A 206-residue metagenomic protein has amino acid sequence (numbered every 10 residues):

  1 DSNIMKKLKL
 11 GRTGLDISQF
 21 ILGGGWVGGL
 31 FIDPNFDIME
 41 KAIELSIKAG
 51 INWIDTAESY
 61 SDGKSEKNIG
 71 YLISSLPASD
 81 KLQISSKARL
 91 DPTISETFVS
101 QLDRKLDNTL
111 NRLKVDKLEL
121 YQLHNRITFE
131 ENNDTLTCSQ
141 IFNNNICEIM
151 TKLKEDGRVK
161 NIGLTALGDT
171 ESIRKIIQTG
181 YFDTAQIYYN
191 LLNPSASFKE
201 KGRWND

Functional and structural regions predicted by a protein language model:
D1-L82: N-terminal binding-site loop/beta-alpha segment at the start of enzyme catalytic domains that lines or forms
K7, R126-D206: Beta/alpha (TIM)-barrel catalytic core signal, keyed to glycine-rich beta->alpha loops juxtaposed to Asp/Glu that bind
K9, I17-I21, N52-W53, K81-K87 (+3 more regions): Structural preference for beta-strand elements that scaffold enzyme active sites
G25, A57-S59, K87-D91, L123-R126 (+2 more regions): Active-site beta-loop-alpha junctions enriched in small/polar residues
G25-D37, A88-Q101, T135: Active-site mouth loops of central-metabolism enzymes
D33-S46, T97-R112, G168-I176: Short, acidic/polar
E66-S86, F142-D156: Alpha-helix-loop-beta-strand connector modules within alpha/beta enzyme cores
Q101-Q122, K152, D156: CE4/NodB-like, metal-dependent polysaccharide N-deacetylase domain that modifies extracellular/periplasmic N-acetylated
